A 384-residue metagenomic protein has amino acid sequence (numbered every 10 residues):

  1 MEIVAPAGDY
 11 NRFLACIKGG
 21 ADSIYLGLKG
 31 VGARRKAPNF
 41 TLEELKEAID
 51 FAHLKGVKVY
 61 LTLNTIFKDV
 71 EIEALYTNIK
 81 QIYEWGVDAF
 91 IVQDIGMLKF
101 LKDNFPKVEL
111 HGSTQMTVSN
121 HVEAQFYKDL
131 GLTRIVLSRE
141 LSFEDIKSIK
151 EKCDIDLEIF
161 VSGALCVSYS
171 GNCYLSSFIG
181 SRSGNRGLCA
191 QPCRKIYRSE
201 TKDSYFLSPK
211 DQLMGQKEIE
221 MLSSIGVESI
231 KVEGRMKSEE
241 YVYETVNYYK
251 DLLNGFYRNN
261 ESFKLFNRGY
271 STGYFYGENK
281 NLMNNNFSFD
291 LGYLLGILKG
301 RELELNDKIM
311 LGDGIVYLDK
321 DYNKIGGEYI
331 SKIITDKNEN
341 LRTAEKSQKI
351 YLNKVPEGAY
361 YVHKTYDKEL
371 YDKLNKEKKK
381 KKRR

Functional and structural regions predicted by a protein language model:
M1-G19, S23-A33, I49, K55-Y83 (+4 more regions): Surface-exposed amphipathic alpha-helical tracts and adjacent flexible/coil segments at the periphery of soluble enzymes
P38-E44, E73-T77: Charged helix-capping and loop-helix junction motifs
L42, E47, A52: Aromatic-lined substrate-binding rim segments of carbohydrate-active enzymes
F100: Phosphate-binding/switch loop-helix module in NTP-utilizing enzymes
T117: Beta/alpha (TIM)-barrel catalytic core signal, keyed to glycine-rich beta->alpha loops juxtaposed to Asp/Glu that bind
H121-V122: Conserved nucleotide-cofactor-binding alpha/beta core module
